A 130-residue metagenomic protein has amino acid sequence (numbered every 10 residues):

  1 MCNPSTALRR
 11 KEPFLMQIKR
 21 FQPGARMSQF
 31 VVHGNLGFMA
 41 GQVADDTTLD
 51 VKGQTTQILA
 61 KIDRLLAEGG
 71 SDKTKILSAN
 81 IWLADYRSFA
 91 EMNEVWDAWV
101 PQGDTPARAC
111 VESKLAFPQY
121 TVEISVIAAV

Functional and structural regions predicted by a protein language model:
C2-L77, L83-V130: N-terminal presequence-like segments and the immediate start of the first folded domain
